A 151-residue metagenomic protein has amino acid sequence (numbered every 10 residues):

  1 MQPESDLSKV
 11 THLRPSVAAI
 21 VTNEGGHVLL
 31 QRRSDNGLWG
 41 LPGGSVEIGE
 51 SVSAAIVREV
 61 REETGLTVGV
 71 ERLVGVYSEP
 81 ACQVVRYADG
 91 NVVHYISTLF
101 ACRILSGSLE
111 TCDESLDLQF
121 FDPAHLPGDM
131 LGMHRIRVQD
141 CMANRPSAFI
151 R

Functional and structural regions predicted by a protein language model:
M1-I20, G90: Acidic, metal-coordinating catalytic segment for phosphate/diphosphate chemistry, firing primarily on the Nudix
R14, N36, L41, V68 (+1 more regions): Short connector loops at helix/strand junctions that flank enzyme active sites, especially segments positioning acidic
P15-V17, G26, I96-T98, L116: Change "...and in nucleic-acid phosphodiester-cleaving endonucleases..." to "...and in nucleic-acid processing enzymes
V21, L99-R103, Q119: Short, well-ordered beta-strand micro-motif
N23-E63: Conserved Nudix-box catalytic region and its N-terminal flanking loop in Nudix hydrolases and closely related
G37-W39, S108-R151: Nudix hydrolase/Nudix homology domain
T67-Y77: A short coil-to-beta-strand element that immediately follows conserved catalytic motifs
S78-S108: Active-site-adjacent beta-strand/loop module that shapes the phosphate/pyrophosphate-binding cleft
